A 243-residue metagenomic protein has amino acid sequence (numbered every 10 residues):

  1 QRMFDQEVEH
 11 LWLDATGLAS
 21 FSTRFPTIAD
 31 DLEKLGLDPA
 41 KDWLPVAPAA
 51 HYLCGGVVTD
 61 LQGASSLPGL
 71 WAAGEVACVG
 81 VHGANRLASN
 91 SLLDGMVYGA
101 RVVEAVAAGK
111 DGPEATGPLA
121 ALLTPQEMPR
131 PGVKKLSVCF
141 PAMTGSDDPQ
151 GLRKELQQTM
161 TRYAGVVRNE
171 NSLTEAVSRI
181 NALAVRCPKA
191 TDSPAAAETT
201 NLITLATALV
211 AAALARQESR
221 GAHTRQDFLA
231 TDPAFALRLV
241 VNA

Functional and structural regions predicted by a protein language model:
Q1-F4, V8, H51-C54, V58-A72 (+1 more regions): Glycine- and aromatic-enriched mobile tails/lids
Q1-L44, M96, A105-P113: An anion/pyrophosphate-binding glycine-rich loop and adjacent beta-alpha core in soluble alpha-beta enzymes
V46-A49: Short Gly/Pro-enriched turn/cap motifs at secondary-structure boundaries
